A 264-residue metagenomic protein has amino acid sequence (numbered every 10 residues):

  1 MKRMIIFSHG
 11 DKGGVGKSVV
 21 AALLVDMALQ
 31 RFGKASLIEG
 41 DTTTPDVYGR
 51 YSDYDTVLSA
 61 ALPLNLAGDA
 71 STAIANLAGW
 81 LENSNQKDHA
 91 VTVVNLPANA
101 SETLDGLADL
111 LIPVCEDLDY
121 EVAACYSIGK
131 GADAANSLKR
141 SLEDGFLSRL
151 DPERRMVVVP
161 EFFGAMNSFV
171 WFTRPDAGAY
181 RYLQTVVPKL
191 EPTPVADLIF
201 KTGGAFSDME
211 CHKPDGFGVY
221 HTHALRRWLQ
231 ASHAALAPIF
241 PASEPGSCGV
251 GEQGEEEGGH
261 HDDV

Functional and structural regions predicted by a protein language model:
M1-A28: Walker A (P-loop) phosphate-binding motif
M1-K2, D88, Y120, D151: Residue-level preference for short coil/turn positions at secondary-structure junctions
K2-F7, Q30-R31, S36-L96, S101-L104: Nucleotide-state-sensitive switch-loop elements of NTP-binding domains
D26, A75, G79-E82, P113 (+1 more regions): Surface-exposed alpha-helical segments enriched in charged/polar residues
N99-L198: Conserved catalytic-core segment of NTP-binding enzymes
P152-E161, W171-V264: P-loop NTP-binding site
